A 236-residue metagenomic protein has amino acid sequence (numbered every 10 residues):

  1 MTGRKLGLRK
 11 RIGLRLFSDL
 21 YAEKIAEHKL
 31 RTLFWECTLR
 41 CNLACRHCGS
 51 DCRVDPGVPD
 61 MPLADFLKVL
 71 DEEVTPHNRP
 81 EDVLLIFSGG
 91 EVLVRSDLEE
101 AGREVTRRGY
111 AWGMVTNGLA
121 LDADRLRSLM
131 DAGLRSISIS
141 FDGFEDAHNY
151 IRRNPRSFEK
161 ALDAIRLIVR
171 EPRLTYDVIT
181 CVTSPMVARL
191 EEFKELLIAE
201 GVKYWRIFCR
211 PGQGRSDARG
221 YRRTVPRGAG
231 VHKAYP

Functional and structural regions predicted by a protein language model:
M1, G57, D131-A132, S136-D142 (+1 more regions): Radical SAM enzyme [4Fe-4S]-AdoMet core and its adjacent flexible, acidic and glycine-rich loops/tails across
G3-S136, T224: Conserved alpha-helical substructure of the radical SAM core
